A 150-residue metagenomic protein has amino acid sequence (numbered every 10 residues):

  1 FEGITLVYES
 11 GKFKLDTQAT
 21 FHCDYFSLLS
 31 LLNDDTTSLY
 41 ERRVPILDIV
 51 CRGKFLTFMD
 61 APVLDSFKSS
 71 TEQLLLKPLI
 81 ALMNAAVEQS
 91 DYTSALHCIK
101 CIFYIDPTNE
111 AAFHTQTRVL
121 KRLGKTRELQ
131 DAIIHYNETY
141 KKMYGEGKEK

Functional and structural regions predicted by a protein language model:
F1-E2: DNA-recognition element of transcription regulators
T5-L6: Short, exposed beta-strand/loop patches in secreted or surface proteins that constitute
S10-K150: Intrinsically disordered, charged and Pro/Gly-enriched terminal/linker segments that flank large helical-solenoid
